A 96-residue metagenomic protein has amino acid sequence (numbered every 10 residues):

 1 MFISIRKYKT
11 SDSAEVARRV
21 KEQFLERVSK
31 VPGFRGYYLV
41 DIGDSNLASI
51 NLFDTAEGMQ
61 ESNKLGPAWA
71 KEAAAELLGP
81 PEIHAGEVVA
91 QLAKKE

Functional and structural regions predicted by a protein language model:
M1-A48, D54-A68, A75-E96: Short S/T/G/P-rich N-terminal loop/turn motif that feeds into the first structured element of a domain
